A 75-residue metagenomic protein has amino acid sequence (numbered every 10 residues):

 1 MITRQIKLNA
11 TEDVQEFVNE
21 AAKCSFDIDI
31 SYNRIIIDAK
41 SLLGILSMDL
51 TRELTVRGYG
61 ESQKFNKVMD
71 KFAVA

Functional and structural regions predicted by a protein language model:
M1-L8: Short glycine-/aliphatic-rich beta-strand segments at the starts of folded cytosolic domains
R4, F26-I28, L54: Conserved beta-strand core positions
E12-D27, I35-L50, K64-F65: Amphipathic alpha-helical interaction surfaces in cytosolic regulatory modules
S47-A75: C-terminal structural segments of small proteins and small subunits
